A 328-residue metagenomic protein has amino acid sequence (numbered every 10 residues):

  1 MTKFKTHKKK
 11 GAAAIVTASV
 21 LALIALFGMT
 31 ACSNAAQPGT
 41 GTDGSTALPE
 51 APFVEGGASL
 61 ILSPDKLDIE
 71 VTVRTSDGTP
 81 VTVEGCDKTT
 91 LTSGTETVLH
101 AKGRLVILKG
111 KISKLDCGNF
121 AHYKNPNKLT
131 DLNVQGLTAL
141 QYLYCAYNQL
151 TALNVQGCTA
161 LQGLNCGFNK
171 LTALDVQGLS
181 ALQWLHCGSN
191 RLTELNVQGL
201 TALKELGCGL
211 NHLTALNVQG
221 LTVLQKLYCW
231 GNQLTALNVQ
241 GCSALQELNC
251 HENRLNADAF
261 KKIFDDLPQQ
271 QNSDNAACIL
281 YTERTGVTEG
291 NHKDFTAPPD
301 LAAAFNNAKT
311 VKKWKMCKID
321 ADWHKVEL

Functional and structural regions predicted by a protein language model:
M1-G11: N-terminal secretory signal peptides that target proteins for export/translocation
F4, F27, Y142-Y147, F168 (+1 more regions): Aromatic (phenylalanine/tyrosine) cluster motif
V16, L23-Q141, Q156-T159, S243 (+1 more regions): N-terminal capping/linker segments that flank leucine-rich repeat
L108-L115, G136-Y142, G157-Q162, G178-Q183 (+3 more regions): Short, solvent-exposed linear patches
I112, L129, L140, L150 (+10 more regions): Conserved hydrophobic position(s) of the canonical leucine-rich repeat
L115, L132, L153, L174-V176 (+5 more regions): Canonical leucine-rich repeat
L115-G118, L143-C145, L164-C166, L185-C187 (+4 more regions): Conserved hydrophobic beta-strand positions in leucine-rich repeat
N127, N148, N169, N190 (+4 more regions): Consensus "Asn ladder" position of solenoid repeat domains
